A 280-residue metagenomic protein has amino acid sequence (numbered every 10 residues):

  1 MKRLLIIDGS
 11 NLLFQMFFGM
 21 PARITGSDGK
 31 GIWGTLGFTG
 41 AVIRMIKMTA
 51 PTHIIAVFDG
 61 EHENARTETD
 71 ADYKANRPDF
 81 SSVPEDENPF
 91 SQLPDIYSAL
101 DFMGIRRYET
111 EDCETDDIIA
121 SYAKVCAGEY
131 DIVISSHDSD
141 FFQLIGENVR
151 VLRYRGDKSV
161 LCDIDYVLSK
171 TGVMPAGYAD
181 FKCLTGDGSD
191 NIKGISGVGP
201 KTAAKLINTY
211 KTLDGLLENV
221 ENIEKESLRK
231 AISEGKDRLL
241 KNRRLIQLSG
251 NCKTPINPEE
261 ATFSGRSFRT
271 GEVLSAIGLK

Functional and structural regions predicted by a protein language model:
K2-S135, F141-L161, D237-K241, Q247-F268 (+1 more regions): Noncatalytic, basic helical substrate-engagement surface that gates or grips nucleic-acid strands
P51-F58, I105-R106, N148, K158-K280: Non-catalytic nucleic-acid-binding/docking modules located in mid-to-C-terminal regions of nucleic-acid enzymes
S139-D140, K201: Acidic, divalent-metal-coordinating active-site segment for phosphoryl/phosphodiester hydrolysis, typified by short
